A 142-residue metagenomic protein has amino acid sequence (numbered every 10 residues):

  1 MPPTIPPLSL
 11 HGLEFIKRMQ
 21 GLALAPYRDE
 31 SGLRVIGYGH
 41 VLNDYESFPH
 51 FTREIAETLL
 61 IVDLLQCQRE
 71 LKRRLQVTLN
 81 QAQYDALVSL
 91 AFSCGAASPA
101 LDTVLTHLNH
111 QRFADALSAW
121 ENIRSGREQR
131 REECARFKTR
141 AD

Functional and structural regions predicted by a protein language model:
M1-L33, H40-Y45, F51, I55-Q68 (+2 more regions): Long, amphipathic alpha-helical surface segments
I16, Q83-A91, A119-E121: Short alpha-helical scaffolding segments that buttress acidic/His motifs in well-ordered protein cores
V62, S89-L90, C94: Short, residue-level hotspots on alpha-helical faces of the histone-fold and other alpha-helical interaction modules
L75-Q83: Structural motif
L79-N80, F92, A96: Secondary-structure capping and boundary motifs in well-ordered enzyme cores
